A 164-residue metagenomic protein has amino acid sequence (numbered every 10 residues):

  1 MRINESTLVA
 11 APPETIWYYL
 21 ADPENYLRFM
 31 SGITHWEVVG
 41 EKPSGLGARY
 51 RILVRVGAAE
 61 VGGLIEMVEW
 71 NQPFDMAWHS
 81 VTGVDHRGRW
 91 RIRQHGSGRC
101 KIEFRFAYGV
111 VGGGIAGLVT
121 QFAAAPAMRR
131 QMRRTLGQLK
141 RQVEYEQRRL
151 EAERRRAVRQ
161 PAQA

Functional and structural regions predicted by a protein language model:
M1-G45, V158-A164: Hydrophobic ligand-binding cavity/cleft-lining segments
N4-L8, G62-L64, R87-R89, E103: Well-ordered beta-strand positions in beta-sheet-rich domains
L8-A10, L53-G57, V68, R93-H95 (+1 more regions): Solvent-exposed residues in well-ordered beta-strands and their adjoining turns, especially edge/terminal strands
I16-L20, Y26, Y50, M67 (+3 more regions): Hydrophobic pocket/interface hotspot
E37-R87, S97, R134-A164: Glycine-rich portal/gate segments that line the openings of hydrophobic small-molecule binding cavities
H79-R134, L150: Beta-strand/loop substructures that line and gate deep hydrophobic ligand-binding cavities in soluble
